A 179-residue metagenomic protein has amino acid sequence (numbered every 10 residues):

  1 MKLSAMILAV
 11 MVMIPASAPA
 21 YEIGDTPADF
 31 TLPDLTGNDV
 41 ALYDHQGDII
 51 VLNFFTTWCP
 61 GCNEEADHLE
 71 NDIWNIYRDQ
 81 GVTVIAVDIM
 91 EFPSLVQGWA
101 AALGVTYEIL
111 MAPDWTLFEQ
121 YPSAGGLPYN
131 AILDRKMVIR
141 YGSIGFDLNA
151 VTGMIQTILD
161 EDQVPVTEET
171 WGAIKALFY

Functional and structural regions predicted by a protein language model:
M1-A5: Positively charged n-region of N-terminal signal peptides that target proteins for export
I7-P15: Bacterial N-terminal signal peptides
A18-Y43, V166-E169: N-terminal "domain-start" segment that seeds a small globular fold
D44-G47, A101-T106, A112-Q156: Thiol/disulfide oxidoreductase modules built on the thioredoxin-like
D48-I49, E64-V87, A101: Conserved helix-turn-beta segment immediately C-terminal to the redox Cys motif in thioredoxin-like folds
F54-H68: Conserved redox-active cysteine motifs that mediate thiol-disulfide chemistry, especially di-cysteine Cys-X(1-2)-Cys
Q80-S94, V105-W115: Thiol-based oxidoreductase modules, predominantly thioredoxin-like and allied folds used for disulfide exchange
P165-Y179: Short acidic, low-complexity intrinsically disordered linear motifs used for protein-protein interactions
